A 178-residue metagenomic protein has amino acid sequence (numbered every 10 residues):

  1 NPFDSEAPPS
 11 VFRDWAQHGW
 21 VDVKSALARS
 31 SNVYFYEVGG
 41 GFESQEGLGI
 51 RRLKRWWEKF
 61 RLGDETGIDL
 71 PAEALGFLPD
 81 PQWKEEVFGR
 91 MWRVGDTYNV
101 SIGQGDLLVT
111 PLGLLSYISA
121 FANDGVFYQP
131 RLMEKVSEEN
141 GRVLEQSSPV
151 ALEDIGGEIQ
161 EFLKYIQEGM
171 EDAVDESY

Functional and structural regions predicted by a protein language model:
N1-Y178: Beta-lactam-recognizing serine transpeptidase/beta-lactamase-like catalytic domain environment
